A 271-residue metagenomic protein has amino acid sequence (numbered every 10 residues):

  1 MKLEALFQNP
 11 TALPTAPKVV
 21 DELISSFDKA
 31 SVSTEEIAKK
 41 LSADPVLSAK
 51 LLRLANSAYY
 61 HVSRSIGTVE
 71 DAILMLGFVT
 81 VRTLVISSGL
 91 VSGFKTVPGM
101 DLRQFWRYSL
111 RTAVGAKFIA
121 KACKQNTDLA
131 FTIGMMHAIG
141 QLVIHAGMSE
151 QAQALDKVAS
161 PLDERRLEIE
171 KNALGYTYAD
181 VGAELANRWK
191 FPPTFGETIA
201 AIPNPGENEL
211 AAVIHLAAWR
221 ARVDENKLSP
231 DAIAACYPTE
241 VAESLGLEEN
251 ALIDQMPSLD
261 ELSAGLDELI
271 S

Functional and structural regions predicted by a protein language model:
M1-A5, T239-S271: Terminal helices and disordered tails flanking the catalytic cores of nucleotide-processing hydrolases
M1-D156, S160-A235, T239: Conserved alpha-helical "signature site" that marks functionally important helical segments or helix/loop junctions
